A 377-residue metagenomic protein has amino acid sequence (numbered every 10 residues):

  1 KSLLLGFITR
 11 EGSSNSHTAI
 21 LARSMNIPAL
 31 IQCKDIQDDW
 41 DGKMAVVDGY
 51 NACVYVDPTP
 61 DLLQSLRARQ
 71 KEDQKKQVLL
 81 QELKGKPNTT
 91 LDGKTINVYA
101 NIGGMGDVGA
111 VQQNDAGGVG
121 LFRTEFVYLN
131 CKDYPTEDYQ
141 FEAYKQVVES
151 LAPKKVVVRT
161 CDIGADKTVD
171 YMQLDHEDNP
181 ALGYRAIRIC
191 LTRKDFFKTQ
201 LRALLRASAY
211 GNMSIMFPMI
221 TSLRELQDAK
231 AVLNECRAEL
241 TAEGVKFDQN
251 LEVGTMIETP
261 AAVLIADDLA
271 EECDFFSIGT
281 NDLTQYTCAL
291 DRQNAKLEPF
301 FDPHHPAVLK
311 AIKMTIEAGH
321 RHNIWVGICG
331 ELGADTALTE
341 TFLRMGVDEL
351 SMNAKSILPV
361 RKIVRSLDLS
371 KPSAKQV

Functional and structural regions predicted by a protein language model:
K1-N114: Acidic, glycine-rich flexible loop/linker segments
V78-V377: Conserved alpha/beta-domain cores
